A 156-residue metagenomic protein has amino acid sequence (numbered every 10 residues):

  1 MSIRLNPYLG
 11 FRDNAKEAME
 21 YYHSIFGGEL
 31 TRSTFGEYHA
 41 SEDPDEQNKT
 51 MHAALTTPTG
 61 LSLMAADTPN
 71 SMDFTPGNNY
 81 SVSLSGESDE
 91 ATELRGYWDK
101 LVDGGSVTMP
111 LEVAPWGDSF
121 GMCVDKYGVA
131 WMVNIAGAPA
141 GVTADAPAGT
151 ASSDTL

Functional and structural regions predicted by a protein language model:
S2-I3, T31-S33, M51-T56, L61-D67 (+2 more regions): Vicinal oxygen chelate
L9-G60, A148: Core segments of cupin and vicinal oxygen chelate
E46, T75-N78: Short glycine/proline-enriched turns and hinge-like loops at secondary-structure junctions
